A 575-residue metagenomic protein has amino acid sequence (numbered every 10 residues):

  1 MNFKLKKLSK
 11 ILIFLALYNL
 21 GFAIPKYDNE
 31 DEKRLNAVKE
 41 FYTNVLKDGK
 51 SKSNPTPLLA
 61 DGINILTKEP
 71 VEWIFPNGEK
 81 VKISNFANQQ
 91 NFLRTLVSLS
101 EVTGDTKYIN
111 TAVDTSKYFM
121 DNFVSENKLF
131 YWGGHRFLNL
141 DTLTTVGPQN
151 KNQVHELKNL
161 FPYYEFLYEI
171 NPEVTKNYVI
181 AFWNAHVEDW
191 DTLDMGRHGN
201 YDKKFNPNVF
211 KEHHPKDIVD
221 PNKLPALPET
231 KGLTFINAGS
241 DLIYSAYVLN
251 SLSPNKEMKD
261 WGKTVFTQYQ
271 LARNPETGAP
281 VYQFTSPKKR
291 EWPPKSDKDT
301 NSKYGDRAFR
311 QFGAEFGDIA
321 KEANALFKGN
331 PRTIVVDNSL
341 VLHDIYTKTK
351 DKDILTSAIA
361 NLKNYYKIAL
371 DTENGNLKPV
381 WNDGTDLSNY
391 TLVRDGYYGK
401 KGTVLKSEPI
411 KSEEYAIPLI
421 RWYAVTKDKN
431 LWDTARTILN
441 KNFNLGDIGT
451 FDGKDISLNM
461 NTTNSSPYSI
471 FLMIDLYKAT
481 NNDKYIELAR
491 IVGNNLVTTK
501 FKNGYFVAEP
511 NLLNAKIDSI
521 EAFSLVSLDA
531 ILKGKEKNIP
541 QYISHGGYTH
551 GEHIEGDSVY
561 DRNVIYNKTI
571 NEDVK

Functional and structural regions predicted by a protein language model:
M1-A23: Classical Sec-dependent N-terminal signal peptides that target proteins to the secretory pathway
A23-K575: Glycan-recognition and catalytic cores of secretory/periplasmic carbohydrate-active enzymes
